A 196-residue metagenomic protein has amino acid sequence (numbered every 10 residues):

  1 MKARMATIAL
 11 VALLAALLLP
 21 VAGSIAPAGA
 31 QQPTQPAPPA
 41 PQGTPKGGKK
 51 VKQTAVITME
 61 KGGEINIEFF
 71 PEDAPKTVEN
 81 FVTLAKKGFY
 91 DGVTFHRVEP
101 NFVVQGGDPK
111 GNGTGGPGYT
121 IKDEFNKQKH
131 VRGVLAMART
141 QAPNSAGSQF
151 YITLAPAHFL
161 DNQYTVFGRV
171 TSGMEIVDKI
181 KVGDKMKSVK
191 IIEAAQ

Functional and structural regions predicted by a protein language model:
K2-Q196: Cyclophilin-like peptidyl-prolyl cis-trans isomerases
